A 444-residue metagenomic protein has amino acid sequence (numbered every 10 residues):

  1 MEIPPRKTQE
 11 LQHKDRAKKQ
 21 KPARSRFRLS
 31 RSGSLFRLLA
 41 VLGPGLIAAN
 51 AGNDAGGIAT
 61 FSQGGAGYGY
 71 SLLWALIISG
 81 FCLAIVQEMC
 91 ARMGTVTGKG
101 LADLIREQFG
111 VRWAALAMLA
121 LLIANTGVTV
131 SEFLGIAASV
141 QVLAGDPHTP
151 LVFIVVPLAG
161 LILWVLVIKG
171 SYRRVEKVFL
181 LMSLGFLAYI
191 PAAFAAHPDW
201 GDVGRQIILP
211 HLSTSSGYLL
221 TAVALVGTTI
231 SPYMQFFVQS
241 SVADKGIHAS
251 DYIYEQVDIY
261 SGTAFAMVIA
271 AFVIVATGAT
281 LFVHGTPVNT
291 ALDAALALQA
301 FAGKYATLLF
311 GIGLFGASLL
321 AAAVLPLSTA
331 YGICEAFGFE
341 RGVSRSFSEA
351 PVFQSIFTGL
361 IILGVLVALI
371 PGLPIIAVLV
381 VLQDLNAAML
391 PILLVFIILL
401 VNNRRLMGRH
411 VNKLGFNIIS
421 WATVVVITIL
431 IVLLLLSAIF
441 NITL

Functional and structural regions predicted by a protein language model:
M1-G56, R112, T221, I247-I253 (+1 more regions): Membrane-interface "cap" regions at the ends of multi-pass membrane proteins
Q20-R26, T60-Q63, E88-W113, A138-A144 (+4 more regions): Flexible loop linkers connecting adjacent transmembrane helices in multi-pass alpha-helical membrane transporters
A48, A75-Q108, A117-G127, T277: Juxtamembrane transmembrane-helix boundary signature
A84-V96, V242-A243, A264-D293: Extracellular/periplasmic helix-exit of transmembrane alpha-helices
R92, V96, A114-D146, V155-V156 (+5 more regions): Hydrophobic transmembrane alpha-helices that form the core helical bundles of multi-pass secondary transporters
M118, L143-I168, G185-Y189, E349-L366 (+1 more regions): Transmembrane alpha-helical segments of multi-pass small-molecule transport proteins
L158, V167-H197, L390, N412-N417 (+1 more regions): Membrane-interface loop-to-helix entry segments
S183-H211, S215, L219-S240, F396-R405 (+1 more regions): Hydrophobic alpha-helical segments and their helix-loop junctions in multi-pass secondary transporters
